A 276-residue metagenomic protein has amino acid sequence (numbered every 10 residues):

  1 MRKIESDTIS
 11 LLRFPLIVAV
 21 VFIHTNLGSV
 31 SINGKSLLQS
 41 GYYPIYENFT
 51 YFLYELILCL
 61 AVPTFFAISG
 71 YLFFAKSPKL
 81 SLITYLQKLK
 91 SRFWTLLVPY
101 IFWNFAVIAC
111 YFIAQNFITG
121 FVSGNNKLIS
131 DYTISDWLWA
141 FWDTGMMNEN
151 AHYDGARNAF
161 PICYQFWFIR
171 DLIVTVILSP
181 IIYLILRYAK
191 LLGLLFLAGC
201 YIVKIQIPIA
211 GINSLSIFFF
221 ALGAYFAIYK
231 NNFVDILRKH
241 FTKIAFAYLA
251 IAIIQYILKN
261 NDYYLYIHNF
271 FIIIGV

Functional and structural regions predicted by a protein language model:
M1-A198: Membrane-cytosol interface segments of multi-pass membrane proteins, especially ER/Golgi lipid-handling enzymes
L12-P15, I185-F196, I207, G211 (+2 more regions): Membrane-interface starts of transmembrane alpha-helices
V18-H24, L195-P208, A245-K259: Aromatic-anchored segments of alpha-helical transmembrane domains
C59-F66, R170-T175, I212-G223, L265-I273: Hydrophobic core segments of transmembrane alpha-helices in multi-pass, intramembrane catalytic enzymes
N158-I162, V203-N213, Y256-L265: Membrane-interface helix caps and helix-loop-helix hairpins in membrane proteins
L178-L186, K190-K230: Loop-centered beta-sheet repeat module
L215-A221, I228-V276: Alpha-helical transmembrane segments and terminal signal-anchor/GPI-anchor hydrophobic tails, characterized by long
